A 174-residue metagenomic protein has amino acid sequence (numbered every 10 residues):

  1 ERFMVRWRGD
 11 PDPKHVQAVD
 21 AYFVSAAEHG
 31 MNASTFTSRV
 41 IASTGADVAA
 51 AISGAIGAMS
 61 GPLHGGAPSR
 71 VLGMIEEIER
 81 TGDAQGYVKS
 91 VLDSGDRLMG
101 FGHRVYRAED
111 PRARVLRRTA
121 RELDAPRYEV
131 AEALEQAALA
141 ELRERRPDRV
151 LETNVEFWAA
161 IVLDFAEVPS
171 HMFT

Functional and structural regions predicted by a protein language model:
E1-T174: Non-transmembrane, aqueous-exposed alpha-helical and coiled segments at domain scale
